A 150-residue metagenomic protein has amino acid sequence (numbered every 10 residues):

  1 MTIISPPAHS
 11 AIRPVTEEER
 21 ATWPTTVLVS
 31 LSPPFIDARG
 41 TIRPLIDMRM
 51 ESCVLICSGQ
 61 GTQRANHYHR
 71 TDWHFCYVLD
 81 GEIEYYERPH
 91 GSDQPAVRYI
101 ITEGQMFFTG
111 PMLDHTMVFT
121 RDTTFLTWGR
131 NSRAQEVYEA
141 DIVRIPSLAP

Functional and structural regions predicted by a protein language model:
H9-A11, V118-P150: Double-stranded beta-helix
V29-N66: A short glycine-rich, His/Asp/Glu-containing loop-to-beta-strand
I42, N66, Y85-Y86, T109 (+2 more regions): Short beta-strand His + acidic residue motifs that chelate non-heme Fe in jelly-roll/DSBH and cupin folds
E51, G61-Y77, Q94-P95: A short beta-loop-beta micro-motif enriched in histidine and acidic residues
V54, Q63-R64, G81-E87, M106: Short beta-strand segments in beta-sandwich/barrel cores
H67, W73-V78, Y99, F107 (+1 more regions): His/acidic/aromatic-lined binding-pocket segments of jelly-roll/cupin-type domains and related regulatory beta-sandwich
T71-P89: Glycine- and acidic-residue-biased ligand/ion/polar-headgroup-sensing regions
P89-P111: Short acidic-glycine-tyrosine-enriched beta hairpin
